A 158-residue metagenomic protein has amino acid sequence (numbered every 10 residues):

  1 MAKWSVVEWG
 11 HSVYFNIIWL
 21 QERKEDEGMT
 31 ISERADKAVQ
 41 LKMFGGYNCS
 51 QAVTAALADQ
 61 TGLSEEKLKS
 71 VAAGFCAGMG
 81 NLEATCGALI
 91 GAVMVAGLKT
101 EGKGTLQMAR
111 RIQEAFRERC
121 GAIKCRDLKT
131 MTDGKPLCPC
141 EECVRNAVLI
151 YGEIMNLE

Functional and structural regions predicted by a protein language model:
H11-G28: Short, Lys/Arg-enriched N-terminal segments with co-localized hydrophobic residues within the first ~10-30 amino acids
G28-M43: Polybasic, low-complexity association/targeting segments
M29-T30, T54-A73, E118-C125: Acidic-glycine-rich active-site phosphate/pyrophosphate-binding loop
A38, V53, L57, V71-C76 (+2 more regions): Short alpha-helical scaffolding segments that buttress acidic/His motifs in well-ordered protein cores
T61-S70, G97-R111: Phosphate-handling active-site elements
F75-L98: Glycine/serine-rich anion-binding loops at beta->alpha junctions that coordinate negatively charged ligand groups
R110-E158: C-terminal binding/interaction regions
